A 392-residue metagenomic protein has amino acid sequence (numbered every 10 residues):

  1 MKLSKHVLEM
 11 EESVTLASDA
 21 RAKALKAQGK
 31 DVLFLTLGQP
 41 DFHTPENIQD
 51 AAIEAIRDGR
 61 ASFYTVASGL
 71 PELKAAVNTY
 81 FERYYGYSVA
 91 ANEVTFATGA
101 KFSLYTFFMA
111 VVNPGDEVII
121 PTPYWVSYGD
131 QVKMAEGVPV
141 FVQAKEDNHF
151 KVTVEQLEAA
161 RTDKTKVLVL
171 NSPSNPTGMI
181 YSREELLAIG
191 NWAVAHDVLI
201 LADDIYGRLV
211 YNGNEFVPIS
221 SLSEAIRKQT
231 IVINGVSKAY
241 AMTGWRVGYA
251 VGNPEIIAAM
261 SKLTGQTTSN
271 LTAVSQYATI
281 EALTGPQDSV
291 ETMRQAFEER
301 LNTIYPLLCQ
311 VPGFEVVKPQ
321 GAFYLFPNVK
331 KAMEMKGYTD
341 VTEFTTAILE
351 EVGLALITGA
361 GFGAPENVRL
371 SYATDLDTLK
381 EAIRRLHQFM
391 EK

Functional and structural regions predicted by a protein language model:
K2-G99, T106, A282-G285, K392: N-terminal small-domain helix-loop-helix segment of the aminotransferase-like
S18, L35, A52, V77 (+14 more regions): Generic structural signal for small/hydrophobic residues in well-ordered secondary structure, especially within
L25-Q28, A135, A195-H196, I226 (+2 more regions): Helix C-cap/helix->beta junction micro-motif
A91-N92, M109-L170, R183: PLP-dependent aminotransferase-like
K145-N214: Active-site phosphate-binding strand-loop segment of PLP-dependent enzymes
A159, G337-T339, E343-L356, A360-K392: PLP-dependent enzyme catalytic core of the Aspartate aminotransferase-like
E224-E298, N302-L307, V311: Conserved core segment of the aminotransferase class I/II
I280, Q295-L308, V316-A332, E366: Conserved glycine-rich beta-strand-loop-beta hairpin in the small C-terminal domain of fold type I
